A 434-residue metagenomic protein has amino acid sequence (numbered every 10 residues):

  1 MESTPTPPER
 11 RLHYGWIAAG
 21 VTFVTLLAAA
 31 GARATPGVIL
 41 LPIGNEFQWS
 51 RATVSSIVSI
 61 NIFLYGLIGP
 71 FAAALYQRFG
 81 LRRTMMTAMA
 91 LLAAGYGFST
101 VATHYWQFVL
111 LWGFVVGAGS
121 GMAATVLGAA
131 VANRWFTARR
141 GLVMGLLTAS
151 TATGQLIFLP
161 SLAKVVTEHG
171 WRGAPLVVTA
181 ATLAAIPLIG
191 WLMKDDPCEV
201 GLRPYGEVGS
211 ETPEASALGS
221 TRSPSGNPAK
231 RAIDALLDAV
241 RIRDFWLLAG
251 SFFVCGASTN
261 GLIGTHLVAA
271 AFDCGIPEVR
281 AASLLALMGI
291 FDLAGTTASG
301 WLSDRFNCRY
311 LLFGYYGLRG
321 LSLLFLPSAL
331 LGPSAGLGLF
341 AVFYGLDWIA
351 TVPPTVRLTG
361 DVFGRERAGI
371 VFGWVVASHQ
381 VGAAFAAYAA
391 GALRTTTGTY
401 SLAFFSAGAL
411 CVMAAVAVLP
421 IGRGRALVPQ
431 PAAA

Functional and structural regions predicted by a protein language model:
L27, G95, Q107-A123, F253-V254 (+1 more regions): Hydrophobic core of transmembrane alpha-helices in multi-pass small-molecule transporters, especially MFS/SLC-type
P36-L40, L237-T297, A386: Extracytoplasmic gate region of multi-pass secondary transporters
I43, M122-F136, A350-F363: Intracellular juxtamembrane helix-capping segments at the cytosolic ends of symmetry-related transmembrane helices
I43-G44, L75-Y76, I157-H169, A271-F272 (+2 more regions): Interfacial helix-cap and linker-helix signal at transmembrane-aqueous boundaries of multi-pass secondary transporters
I68-L81, T296-N307, R394-T395: Helix-to-loop junctions at the C-terminal end of transmembrane segments in multipass secondary transporters
A90-T103, L318-L331: C-terminal ends and interior cores of transmembrane alpha-helices in multi-pass membrane transporters/permeases
W112-A149: Cytoplasmic helix-loop-helix junction between adjacent transmembrane helices in 12-TM secondary transporters
S150-V200: Helix-loop-helix hairpin linking two adjacent transmembrane segments in secondary transporters
